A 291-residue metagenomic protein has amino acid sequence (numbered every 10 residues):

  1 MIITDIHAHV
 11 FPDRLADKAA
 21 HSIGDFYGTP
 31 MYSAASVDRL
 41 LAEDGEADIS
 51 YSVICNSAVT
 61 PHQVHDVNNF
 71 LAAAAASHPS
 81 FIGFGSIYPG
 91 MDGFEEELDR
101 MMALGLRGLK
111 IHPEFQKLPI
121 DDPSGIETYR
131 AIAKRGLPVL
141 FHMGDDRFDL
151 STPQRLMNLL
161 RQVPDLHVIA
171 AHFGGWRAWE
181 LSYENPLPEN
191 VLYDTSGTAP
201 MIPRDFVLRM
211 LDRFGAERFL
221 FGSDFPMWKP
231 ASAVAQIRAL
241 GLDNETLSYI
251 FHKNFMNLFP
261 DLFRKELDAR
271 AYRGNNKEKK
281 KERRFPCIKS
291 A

Functional and structural regions predicted by a protein language model:
M1-H9, L15-Y51, G215-L220, A231-A291: Mid-to-C-terminal alpha-helical segments outside catalytic/metal-binding sites
I3-F11, M101, T128, Q162: A generic "structured core" feature
H7, D44, L71, M101 (+7 more regions): Conserved, mostly hydrophobic/aromatic
A8-V10, N56, G85-P89, I111-P113 (+4 more regions): A cross-domain feature marking catalytic cores of carbohydrate-active enzymes and several ubiquitous metabolic/repair
F11-R14, V59-H62, P89-G93, Q116 (+4 more regions): Active-site environment of divalent metal-dependent phosphoester hydrolases
R39-E43, V67-A74, E97-M101, S124-T128 (+4 more regions): A general structural detector for well-ordered alpha-helical segments in enzyme core domains, enriched
S50-Y51, V59-L140, D145-D146, M201: Active-site gating/metal-coordination segments in enzymes
R107-G108, D121-L220, A269, R273-G274 (+2 more regions): Catalytic pocket-lining loop regions of alpha/beta-barrel enzymes, especially the amidohydrolase/enolase/GH5 lineages
